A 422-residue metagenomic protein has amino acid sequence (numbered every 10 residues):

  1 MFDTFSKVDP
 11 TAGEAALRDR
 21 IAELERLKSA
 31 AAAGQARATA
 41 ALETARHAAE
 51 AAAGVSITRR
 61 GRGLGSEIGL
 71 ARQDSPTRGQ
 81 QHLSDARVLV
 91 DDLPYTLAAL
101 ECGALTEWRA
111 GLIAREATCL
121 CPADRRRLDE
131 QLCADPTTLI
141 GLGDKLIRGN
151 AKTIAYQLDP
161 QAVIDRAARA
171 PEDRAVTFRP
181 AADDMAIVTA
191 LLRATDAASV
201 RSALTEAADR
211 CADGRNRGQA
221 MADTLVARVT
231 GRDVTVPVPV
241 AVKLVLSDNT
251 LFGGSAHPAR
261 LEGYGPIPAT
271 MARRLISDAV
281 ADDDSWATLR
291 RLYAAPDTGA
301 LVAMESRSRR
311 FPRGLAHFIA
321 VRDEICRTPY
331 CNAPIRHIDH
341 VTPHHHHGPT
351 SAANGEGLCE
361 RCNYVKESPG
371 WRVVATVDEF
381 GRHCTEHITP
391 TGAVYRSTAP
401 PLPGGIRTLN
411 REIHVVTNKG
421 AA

Functional and structural regions predicted by a protein language model:
M1-V302, S308, N418-A422: Rieske [2Fe-2S] iron-sulfur domain-containing proteins
W286-A422: A detector for short metal-coordination/catalytic motifs
